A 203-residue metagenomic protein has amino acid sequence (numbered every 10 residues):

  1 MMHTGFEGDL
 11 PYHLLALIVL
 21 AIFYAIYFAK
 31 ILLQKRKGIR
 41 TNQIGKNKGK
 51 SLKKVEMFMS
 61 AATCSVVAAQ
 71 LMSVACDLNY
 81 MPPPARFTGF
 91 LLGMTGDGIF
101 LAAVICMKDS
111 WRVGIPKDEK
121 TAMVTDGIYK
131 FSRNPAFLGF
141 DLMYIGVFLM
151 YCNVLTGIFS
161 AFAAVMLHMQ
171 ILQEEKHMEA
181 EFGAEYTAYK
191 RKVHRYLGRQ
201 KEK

Functional and structural regions predicted by a protein language model:
M1-D118, A122, G146-K203: Membrane-anchoring alpha-helices and their flanking helix-loop junctions
I115-F140: Active-site-proximal inter-transmembrane loops
G139-V147: Hydrophobic, membrane-inserted alpha-helices
